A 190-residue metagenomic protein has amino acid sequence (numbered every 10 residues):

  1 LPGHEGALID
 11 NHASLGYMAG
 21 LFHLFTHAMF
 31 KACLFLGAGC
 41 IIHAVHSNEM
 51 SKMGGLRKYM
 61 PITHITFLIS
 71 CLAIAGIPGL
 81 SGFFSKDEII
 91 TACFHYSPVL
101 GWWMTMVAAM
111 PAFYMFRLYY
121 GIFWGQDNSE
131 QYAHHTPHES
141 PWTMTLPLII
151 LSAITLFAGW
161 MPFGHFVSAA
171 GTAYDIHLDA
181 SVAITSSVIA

Functional and structural regions predicted by a protein language model:
L1, G39, G54-G55, G76 (+3 more regions): Glycine-centered flexibility motif
L1-A28, K52-I65, F83-M110, S129-A190: Membrane-interface segments at transmembrane helix junctions and kinks in multi-pass inner-membrane proteins
G16, F35, L72, P78 (+1 more regions): Short glycine- and Lys/Arg-enriched binding-loop motifs that mark or flank ligand-binding interfaces
M29-M50, P111-H134, H165-F166: Juxtamembrane interface elements at the cytosolic ends of transmembrane helices in multi-pass membrane proteins
F30-K31, A75-G82: Short helix-coil transition sites and intra-membrane helix breaks within transmembrane domains of multi-pass
H43, I77, P137-E139: Preference for short coil/turn "hinge" residues that link or interrupt alpha-helices
Y59-P78: Internal glycine-rich alpha/beta core junctions
L68-L72, S81, G101-F123: Extended catalytic-interface subdomain
